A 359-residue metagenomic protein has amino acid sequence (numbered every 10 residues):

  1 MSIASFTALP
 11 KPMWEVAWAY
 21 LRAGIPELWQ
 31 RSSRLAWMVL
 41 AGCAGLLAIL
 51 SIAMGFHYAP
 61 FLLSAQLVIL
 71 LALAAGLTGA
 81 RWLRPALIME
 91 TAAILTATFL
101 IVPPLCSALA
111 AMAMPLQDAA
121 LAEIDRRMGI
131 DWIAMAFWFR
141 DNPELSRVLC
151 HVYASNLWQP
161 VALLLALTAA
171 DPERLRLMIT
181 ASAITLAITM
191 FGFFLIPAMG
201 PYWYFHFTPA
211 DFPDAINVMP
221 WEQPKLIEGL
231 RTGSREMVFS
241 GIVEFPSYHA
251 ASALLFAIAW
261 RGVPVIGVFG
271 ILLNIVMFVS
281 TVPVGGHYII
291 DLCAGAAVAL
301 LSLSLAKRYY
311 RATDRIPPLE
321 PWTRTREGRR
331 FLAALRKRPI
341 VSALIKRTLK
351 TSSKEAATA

Functional and structural regions predicted by a protein language model:
S2-Q66, P85-P160: N-terminal transmembrane-helix/juxtamembrane module of multi-pass inner/ER membrane proteins
C43-S51, T98-V102, L186-F194, N274-P283: Aromatic-anchored segments of alpha-helical transmembrane domains
I88-T96, V161-A210: Interfacial segments of alpha-helical transmembrane regions
L145-Q159, S240-R261, I289, C293: Membrane-interface loop-to-helix entry segments
A162-A169, A250-G267, A297-R308: Membrane-interfacial alpha-helical segments at the cytosolic side of multi-pass membrane proteins
L195-G262, T325: Membrane-interfacial catalytic/cofactor-binding modules of polytopic membrane enzymes
G200-Y202, E244, V276-S302: Interfacial helix-loop-helix junctions of multi-pass membrane proteins
Y309-R347: Membrane-proximal cytoplasmic C-terminal regulatory module of class A 7TM GPCRs
